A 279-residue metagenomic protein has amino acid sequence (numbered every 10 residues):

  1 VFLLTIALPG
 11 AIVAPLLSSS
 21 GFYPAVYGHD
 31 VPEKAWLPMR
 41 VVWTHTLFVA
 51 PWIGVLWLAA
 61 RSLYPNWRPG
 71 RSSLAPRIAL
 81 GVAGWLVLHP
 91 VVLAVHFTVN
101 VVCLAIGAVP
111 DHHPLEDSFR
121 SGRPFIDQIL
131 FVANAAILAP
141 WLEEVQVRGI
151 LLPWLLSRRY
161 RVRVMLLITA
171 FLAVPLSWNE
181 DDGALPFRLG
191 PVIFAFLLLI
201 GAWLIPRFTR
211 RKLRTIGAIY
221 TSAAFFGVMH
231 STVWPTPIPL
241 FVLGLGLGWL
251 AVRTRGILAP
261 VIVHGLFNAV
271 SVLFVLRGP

Functional and structural regions predicted by a protein language model:
L3-A11, H45-I53, R77, G81-L93 (+8 more regions): Alpha-helical transmembrane spans of integral membrane proteins, capturing the lipid-embedded, hydrophobic core of TM
I6-P15, H89-L93, T169-D181, A223-S231 (+1 more regions): Aromatic-anchored segments of alpha-helical transmembrane domains
G21-V42, R61-A139, S157-L213: Juxtamembrane helix-loop-helix connectors linking adjacent transmembrane helices in multi-pass membrane enzymes
W43-P51, I129, A133, L189-F196 (+3 more regions): Membrane-embedded alpha-helical segments of multi-pass membrane proteins, especially the transmembrane helices
F48-L58, I137, A195-I200, I257: Hydrophobic cores of alpha-helical transmembrane segments in multi-pass inner/ER membrane proteins, independent
L63-N66, L142-P153: Juxtamembrane/interfacial segments flanking transmembrane helices
R148-R159, V272-G278: Membrane-interfacial alpha-helical segments at the cytosolic side of multi-pass membrane proteins
L198, A202-W203, T215-P279: Functionally important transmembrane alpha-helices
